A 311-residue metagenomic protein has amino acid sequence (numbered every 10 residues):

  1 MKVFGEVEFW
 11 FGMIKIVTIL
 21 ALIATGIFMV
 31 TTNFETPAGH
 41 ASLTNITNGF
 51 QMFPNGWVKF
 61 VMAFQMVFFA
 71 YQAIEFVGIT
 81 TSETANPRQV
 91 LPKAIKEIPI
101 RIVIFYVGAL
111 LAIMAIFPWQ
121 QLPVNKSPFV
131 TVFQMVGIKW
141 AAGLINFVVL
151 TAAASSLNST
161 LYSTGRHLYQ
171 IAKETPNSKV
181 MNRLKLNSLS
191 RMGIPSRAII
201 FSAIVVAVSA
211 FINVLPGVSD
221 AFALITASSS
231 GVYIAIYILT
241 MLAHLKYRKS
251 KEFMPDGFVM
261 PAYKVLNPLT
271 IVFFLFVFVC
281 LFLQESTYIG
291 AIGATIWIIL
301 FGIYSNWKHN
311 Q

Functional and structural regions predicted by a protein language model:
M1-A38, F68-Y71, I95-I98, T226 (+3 more regions): Membrane-interface loop-to-helix entry segments
K2-G12, S127-V130, L144-I145, V208-L239 (+2 more regions): Transmembrane helix-loop boundary segments of multi-pass membrane transporters
W10-F11, L184-S196, I234-E285: C-terminal membrane-solvent junction of multi-pass transporters and transport-like membrane proteins
M13-N146: Helix-loop-helix junctions that connect adjacent transmembrane segments in multi-pass membrane transporters
I16-F28, L110, S202-I212, I238-A243 (+2 more regions): Hydrophobic core segments of alpha-helical transmembrane domains in multi-pass membrane transport and ion-translocation
Y71, F76-T84, A142-N182, T226-S228 (+1 more regions): Membrane-helix boundary/coupling elements in multi-pass transport proteins
A94-N158, V180-S229: TM-loop-TM module centered on a large, flexible mid-protein loop between adjacent transmembrane helices in multi-pass
K246-S250, Y304-Q311: Membrane-interface capping segments at transmembrane-helix boundaries
